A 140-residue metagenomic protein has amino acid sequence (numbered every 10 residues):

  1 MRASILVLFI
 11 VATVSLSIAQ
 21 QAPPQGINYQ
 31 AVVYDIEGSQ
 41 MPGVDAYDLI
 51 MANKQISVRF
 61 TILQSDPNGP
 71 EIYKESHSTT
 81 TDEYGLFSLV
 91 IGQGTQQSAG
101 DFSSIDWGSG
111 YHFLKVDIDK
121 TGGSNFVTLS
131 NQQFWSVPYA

Functional and structural regions predicted by a protein language model:
S4-S15: Bacterial N-terminal signal peptides
L6, I18-A140: Family-positioned intrinsically disordered, low-complexity linker/tail segments enriched in G/S/T/P and charged
